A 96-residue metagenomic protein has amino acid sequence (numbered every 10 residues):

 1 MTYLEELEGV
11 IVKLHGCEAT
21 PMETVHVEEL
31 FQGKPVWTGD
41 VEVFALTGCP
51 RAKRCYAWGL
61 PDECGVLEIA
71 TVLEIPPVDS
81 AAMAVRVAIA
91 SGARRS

Functional and structural regions predicted by a protein language model:
M1-E23: Extended non-catalytic interaction/regulatory regions in multidomain proteins
M1-E8, E63-S96: Mixed-charge, Lys/Arg-enriched low-complexity segments
T20-V78: Acidic, low-complexity, intrinsically disordered interaction modules
